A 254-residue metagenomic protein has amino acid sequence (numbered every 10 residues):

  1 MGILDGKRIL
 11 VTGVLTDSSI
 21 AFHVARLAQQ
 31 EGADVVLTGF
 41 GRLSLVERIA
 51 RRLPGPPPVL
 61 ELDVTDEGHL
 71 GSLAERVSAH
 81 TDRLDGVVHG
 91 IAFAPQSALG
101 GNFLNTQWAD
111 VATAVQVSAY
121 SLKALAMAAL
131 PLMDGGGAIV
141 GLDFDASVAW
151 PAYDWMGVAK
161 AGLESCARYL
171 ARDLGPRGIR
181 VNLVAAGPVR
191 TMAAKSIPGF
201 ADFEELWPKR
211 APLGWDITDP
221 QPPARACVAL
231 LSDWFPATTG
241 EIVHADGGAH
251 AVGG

Functional and structural regions predicted by a protein language model:
G2-L37: Canonical Rossmann dinucleotide-binding motif of NAD(H)/NADP(H)-dependent dehydrogenases/reductases, specifically
V11, V88, V140, V181-V184 (+3 more regions): Hydrophobic structural elements of the Rossmann-like NAD(P)H-binding subdomain that define the short-chain
G13-I20, F93-M127, G135-P176, P188-T191 (+1 more regions): Catalytic loop of short-chain dehydrogenase/reductase
A28, L174, L230: Aromatic pocket-lining residues of Rossmann-like dinucleotide-binding sites
E31, G135-G136, P176-I179, D233-W234: Short coil/turn segments at alpha/beta junctions that flank glycine-rich nucleotide-binding fingerprints
E47, P176, P188-P212, P222 (+1 more regions): A glycine/serine/threonine-rich, flexible loop-to-helix segment that serves as the NAD(P) cofactor-binding "lid"
P54, L60-G71, E75-A79, G86-A112 (+3 more regions): Conserved mid-core segment of classical short-chain dehydrogenase/reductases
Y120, L183, D202-T238, V243-G247: C-terminal helical subdomain
